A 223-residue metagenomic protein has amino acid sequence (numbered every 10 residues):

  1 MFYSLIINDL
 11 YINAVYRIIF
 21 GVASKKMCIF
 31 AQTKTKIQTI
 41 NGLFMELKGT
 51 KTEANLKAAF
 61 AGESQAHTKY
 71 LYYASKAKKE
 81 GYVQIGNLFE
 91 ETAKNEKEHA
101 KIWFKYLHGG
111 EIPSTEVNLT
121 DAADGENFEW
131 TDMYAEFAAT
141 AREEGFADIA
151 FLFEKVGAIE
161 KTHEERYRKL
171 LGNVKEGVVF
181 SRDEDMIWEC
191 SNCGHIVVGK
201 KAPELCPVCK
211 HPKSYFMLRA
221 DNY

Functional and structural regions predicted by a protein language model:
I6, L10-I19, I29-F30, K36-N41: Short, positively charged and aromatic/hydrophobic N-terminal segments
A31-Q32, H211: Intrinsic-disorder/low-complexity coil detector
F44-Y223: Non-heme di-metal
